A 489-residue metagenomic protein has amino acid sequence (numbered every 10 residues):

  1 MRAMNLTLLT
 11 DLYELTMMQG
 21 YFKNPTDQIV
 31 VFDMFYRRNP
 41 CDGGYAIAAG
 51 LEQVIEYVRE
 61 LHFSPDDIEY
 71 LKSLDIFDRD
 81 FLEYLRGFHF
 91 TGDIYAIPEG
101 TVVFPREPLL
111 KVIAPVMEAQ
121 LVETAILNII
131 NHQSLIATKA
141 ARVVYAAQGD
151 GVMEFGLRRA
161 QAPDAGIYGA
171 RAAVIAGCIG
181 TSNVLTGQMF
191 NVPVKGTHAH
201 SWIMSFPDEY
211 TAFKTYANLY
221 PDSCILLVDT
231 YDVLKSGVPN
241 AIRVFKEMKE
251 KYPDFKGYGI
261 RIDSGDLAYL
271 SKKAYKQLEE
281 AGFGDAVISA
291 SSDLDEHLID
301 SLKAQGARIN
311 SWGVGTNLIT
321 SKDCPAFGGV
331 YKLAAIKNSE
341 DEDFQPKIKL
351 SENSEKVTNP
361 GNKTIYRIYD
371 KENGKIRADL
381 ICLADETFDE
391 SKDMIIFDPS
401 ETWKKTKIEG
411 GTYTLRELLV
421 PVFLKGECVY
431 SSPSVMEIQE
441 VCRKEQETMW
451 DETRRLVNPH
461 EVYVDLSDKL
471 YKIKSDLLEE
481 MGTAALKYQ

Functional and structural regions predicted by a protein language model:
M1-I29, R38-P40, I76-F77, L82-T91 (+7 more regions): Buried, small/hydrophobic-residue-enriched core segments of structured protein domains
M1-Q28, F32, C41-G43, A48 (+3 more regions): Gly/Ser/Thr/Ala-enriched C-terminal appendages of enzymes
T26, V30-R86: N-terminal, Lys/Arg-enriched amphipathic/low-complexity engagement segments that precede the first folded domain
E56-L61, A96-E99, V103: An N-terminal, globular interaction/scaffold subdomain
E69-Y70, T138-R142, G156, R454-E461: Short coil/turn segments at secondary-structure boundaries
I94-G100, L415-L418: Short acidic, Pro/Gly- and aromatic-enriched capping/linker segments at domain boundaries
G151-E154, P193-G196, S223-L226, Y258-G259 (+5 more regions): Structural motif
S291: Residue-level recognition of the GNAT/N-acetyltransferase active site
